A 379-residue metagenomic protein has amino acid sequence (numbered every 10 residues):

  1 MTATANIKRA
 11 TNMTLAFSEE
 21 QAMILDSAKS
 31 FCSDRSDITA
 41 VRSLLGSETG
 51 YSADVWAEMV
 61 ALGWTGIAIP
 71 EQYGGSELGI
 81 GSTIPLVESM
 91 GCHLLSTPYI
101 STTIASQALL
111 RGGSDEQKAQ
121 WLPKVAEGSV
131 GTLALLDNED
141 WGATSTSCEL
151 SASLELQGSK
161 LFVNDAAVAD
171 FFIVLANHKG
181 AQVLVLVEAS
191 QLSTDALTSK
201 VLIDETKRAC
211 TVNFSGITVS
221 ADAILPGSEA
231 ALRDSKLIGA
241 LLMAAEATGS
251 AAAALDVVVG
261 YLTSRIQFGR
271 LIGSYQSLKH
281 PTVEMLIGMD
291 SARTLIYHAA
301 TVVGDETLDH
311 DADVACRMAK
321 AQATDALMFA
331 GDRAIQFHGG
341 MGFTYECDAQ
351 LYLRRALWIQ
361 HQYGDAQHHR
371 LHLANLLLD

Functional and structural regions predicted by a protein language model:
M1-H93, G112, K124, G128 (+1 more regions): Alpha-helical interface subdomain recognition
E77-L86, G142-T146, V187, T218-V219 (+1 more regions): Structural signature of FAD isoalloxazine-binding scaffolds in flavoprotein oxidoreductases
L78, G142-S145, D165-A169, T206: Short glycine/proline-enriched turns and hinge-like loops at secondary-structure junctions
S96-E116: N-terminal glycine-rich flavin-associated loop
E127-D137: A short, Trp-centered hydrophobic/proline-enriched beta-strand micro-motif
A134, S159-D195: A short core secondary-structure module
A143-Q157: Cytochrome P450 C-terminal beta-domain/meander region
S145-C148, F162-V163, A189-I224: Flexible, small-/acidic-enriched active-site or ligand-binding loops
